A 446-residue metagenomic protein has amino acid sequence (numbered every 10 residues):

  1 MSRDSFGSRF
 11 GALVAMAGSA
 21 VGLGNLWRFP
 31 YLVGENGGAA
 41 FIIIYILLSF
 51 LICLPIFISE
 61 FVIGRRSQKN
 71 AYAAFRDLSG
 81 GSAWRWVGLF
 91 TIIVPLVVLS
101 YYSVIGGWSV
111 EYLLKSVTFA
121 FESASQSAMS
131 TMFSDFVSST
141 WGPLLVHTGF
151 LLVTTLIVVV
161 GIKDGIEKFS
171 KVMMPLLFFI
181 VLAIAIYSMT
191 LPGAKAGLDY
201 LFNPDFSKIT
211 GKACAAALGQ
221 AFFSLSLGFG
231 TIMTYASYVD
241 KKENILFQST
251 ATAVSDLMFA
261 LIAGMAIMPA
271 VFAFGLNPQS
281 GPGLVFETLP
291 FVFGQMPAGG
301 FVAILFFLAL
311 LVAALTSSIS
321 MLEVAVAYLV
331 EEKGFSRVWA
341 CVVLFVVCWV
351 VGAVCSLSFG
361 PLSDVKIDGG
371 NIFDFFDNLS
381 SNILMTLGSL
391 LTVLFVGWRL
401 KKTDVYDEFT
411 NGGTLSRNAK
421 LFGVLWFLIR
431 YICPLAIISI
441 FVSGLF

Functional and structural regions predicted by a protein language model:
M1-W27, I56-F61, R65-L78, S82-L89 (+2 more regions): Membrane-interface "cap" regions at the ends of multi-pass membrane proteins
S2-F6, F10, E167, K171-L315 (+3 more regions): Membrane-embedded translocation segments of transport machinery
R3, A73, G106-S138, Y238-K242 (+7 more regions): Helix-loop-helix connectors at the membrane interface of multi-pass transporters/channels
R3-D4, Y31-N36, R66, A71-F90 (+6 more regions): Inter-helical loop and helix-membrane interface segments of multi-pass membrane transporters/permeases
D4, V33-S59, G142-P143, M385-S389: Extracellular loop-to-transmembrane helix junctions
S8-L48, M233-A236, L246-T250, V254-S255 (+1 more regions): Transmembrane helix-boundary motif of multi-pass solute transporters/channels
L315-S318, A340-F359, D374-E408: Hydrophobic alpha-helical segments of multi-pass membrane transport proteins
K366, N371-F395, R417-F446: A generic transmembrane alpha-helix motif of multi-pass inner-membrane proteins
